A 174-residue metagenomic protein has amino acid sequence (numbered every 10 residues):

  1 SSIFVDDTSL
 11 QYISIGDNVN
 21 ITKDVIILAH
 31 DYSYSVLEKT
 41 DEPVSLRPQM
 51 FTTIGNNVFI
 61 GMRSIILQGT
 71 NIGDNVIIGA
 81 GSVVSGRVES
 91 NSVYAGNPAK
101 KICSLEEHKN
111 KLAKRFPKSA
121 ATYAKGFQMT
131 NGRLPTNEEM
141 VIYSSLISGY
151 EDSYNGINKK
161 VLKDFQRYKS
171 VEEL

Functional and structural regions predicted by a protein language model:
S2-N71, P98, C103-E106: Flexible, glycine/small-residue-enriched loop-and-beta-strand segment within the central core of proteins
N20, A80-V83, V93: Hydrophobic alpha-helical segments of small multi-pass membrane proteins
N56, D74-N75, S90: Short acidic capping loops at alpha-helix termini that bridge into adjacent secondary structure
M62-I78, S82-G86, Q128: Beta-rich strand-turn-strand
G86, A95, K101: HATPase_c (GHKL) ATP-binding subdomain of two-component histidine kinases
R87-N91, K118-S119: Short arginine-rich
S90, A95, E107: Catalytic binding pocket for nucleotide-activated donors in carbohydrate/polymer assembly enzymes
A99-L174: Terminal amphipathic alpha-helical/low-complexity segments used for targeting or macromolecular assembly
